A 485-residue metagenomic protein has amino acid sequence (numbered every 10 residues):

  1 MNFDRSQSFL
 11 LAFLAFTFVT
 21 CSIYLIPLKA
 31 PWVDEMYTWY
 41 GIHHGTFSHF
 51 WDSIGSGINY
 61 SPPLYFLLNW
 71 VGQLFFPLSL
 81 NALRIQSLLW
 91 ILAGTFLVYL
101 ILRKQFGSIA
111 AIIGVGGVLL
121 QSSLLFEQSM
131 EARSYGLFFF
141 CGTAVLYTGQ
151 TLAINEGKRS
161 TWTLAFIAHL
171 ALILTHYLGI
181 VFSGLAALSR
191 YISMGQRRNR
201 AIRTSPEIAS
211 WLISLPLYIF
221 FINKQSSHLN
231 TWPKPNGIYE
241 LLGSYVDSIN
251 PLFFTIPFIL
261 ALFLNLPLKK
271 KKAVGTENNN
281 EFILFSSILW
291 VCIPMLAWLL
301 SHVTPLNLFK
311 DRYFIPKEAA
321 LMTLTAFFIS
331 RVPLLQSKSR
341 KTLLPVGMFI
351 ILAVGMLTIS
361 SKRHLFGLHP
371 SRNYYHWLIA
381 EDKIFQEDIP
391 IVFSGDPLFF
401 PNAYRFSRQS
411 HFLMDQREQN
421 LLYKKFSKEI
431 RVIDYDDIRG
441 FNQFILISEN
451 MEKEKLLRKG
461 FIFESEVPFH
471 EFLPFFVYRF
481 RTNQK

Functional and structural regions predicted by a protein language model:
M1-F13: N-terminal membrane topogenic signal
R5-S6, K338-T342: Bacterial N-terminal signal peptides that target proteins for export
L11-L335, L343-F480: Membrane-proximal helix-loop-helix interfaces that form the catalytic/acceptor-binding platform of multi-pass membrane
N483-K485: Short, solvent-exposed mixed-charge patches
